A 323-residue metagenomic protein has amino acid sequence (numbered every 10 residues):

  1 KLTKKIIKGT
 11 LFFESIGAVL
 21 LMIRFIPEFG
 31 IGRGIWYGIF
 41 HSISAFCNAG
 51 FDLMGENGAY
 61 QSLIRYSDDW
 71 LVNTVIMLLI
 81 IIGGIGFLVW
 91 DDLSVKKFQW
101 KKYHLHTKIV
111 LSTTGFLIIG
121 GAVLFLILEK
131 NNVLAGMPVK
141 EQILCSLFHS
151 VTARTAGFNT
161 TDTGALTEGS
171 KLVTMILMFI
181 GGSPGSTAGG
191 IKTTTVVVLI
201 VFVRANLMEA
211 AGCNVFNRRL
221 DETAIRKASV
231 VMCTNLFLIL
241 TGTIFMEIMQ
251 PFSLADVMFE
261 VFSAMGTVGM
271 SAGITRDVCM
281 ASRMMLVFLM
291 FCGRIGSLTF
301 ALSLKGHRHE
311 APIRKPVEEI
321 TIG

Functional and structural regions predicted by a protein language model:
K1-G323: Membrane-proximal intracellular helices of multi-pass ion channels
